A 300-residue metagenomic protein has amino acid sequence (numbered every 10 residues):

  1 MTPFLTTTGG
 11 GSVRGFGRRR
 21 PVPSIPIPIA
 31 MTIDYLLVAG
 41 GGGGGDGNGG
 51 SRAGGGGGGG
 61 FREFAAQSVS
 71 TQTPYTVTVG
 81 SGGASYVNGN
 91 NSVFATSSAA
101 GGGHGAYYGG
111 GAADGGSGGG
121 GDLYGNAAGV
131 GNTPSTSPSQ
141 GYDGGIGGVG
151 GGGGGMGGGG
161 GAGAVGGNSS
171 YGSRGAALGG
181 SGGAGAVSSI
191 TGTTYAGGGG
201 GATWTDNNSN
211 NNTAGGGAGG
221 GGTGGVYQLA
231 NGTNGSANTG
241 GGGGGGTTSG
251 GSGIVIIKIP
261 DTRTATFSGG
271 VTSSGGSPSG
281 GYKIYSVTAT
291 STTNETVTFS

Functional and structural regions predicted by a protein language model:
T2-P23, T32-S300: Low-complexity, glycine/proline-biased repetitive segments and flexible coils/loops
